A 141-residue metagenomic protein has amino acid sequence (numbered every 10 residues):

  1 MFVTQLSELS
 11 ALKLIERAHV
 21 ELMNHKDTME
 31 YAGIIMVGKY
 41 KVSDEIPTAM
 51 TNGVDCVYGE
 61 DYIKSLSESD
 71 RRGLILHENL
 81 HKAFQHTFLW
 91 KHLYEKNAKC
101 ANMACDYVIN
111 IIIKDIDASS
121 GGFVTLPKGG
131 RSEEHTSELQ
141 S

Functional and structural regions predicted by a protein language model:
M1-D70, N79-E133, S137, S141: Short, functionally important secondary-structure microenvironments
